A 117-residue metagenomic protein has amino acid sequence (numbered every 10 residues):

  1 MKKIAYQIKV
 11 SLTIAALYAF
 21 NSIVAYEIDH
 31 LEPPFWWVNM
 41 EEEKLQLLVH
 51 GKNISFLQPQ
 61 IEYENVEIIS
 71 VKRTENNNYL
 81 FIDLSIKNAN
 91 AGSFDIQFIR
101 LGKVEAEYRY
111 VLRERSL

Functional and structural regions predicted by a protein language model:
M1-K2, K72, I99, L112-E114: Short, intrinsically disordered low-complexity segments
M1-K9: Positively charged n-region of N-terminal signal peptides that target proteins for export
K9-S22: Bacterial N-terminal signal peptides
A16-Y18, P33, G92: Short non-domain terminal segments
V24-F56, A106-L117: Beta-strand/beta-sandwich contexts
E41-L101: Immunoglobulin-like IPT/TIG beta-sandwich domains and homologous Ig-like subdomains
